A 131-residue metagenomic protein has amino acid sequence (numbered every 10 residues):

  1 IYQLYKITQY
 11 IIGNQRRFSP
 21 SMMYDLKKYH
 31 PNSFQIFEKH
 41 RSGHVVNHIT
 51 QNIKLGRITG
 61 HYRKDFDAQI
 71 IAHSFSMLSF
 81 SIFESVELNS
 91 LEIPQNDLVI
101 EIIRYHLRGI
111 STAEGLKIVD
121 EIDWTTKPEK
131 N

Functional and structural regions predicted by a protein language model:
I1-S21, A72-F75: Hydrophobic alpha-helical connector segments
I7, I11, Q15, R41-V45 (+2 more regions): Hydrophobic/aromatic residues within well-ordered alpha-helical segments
T8-N14, M23-K27, Y105-I110: Helix-loop "lid/cap" segments that line or gate small-molecule binding pockets
F18, M22-L26, I82, V86-N89: Secondary-structure edge/capping motif, primarily at the C-terminal ends of alpha-helices and the immediately following
M23-N32, E121-T125: Short linear capping/connector segments at secondary-structure termini
S33-E38: Alpha-helical segment immediately C-terminal to the catalytic phospho-histidine in histidine kinases
V45-I71, L78, I82-S90: Hydrophobic alpha-helical bundle segments that form small-molecule/ligand-binding pockets
Q51-L55, T59, L88, E92-N131: C-terminal peripheral helix-coil segments that are non-catalytic and often amphipathic
